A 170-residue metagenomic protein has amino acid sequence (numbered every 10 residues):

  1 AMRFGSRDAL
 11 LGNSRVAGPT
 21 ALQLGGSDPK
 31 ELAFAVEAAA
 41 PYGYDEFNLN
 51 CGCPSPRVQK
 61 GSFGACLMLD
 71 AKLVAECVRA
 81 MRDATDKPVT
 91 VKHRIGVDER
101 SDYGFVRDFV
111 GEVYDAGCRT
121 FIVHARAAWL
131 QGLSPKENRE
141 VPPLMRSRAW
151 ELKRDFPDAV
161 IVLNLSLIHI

Functional and structural regions predicted by a protein language model:
A1-D45: Glycine-rich, positively charged N-terminal anion/phosphate-binding segment
F4-G5, A9-S14, P56-L67: An active-site metal/cofactor-coordinating segment within enzyme catalytic domains
G18-S27, K87-R100, V162-S166: Conserved strand-turn element in the central/C-terminal portion of the radical SAM core barrel that lines
L24, A65-C66, V141: Pocket-edge positions in alpha/beta enzyme catalytic cores
S27, L69, L144: Residue-level signal for the nucleotide or nucleotide-sugar donor/cofactor binding architecture
V36-F47, C51, S55-G61, K72-D158: Alpha/beta enzyme core
I168-I170: Conserved small/polar residues in nucleotide/adenosyl-binding loops
